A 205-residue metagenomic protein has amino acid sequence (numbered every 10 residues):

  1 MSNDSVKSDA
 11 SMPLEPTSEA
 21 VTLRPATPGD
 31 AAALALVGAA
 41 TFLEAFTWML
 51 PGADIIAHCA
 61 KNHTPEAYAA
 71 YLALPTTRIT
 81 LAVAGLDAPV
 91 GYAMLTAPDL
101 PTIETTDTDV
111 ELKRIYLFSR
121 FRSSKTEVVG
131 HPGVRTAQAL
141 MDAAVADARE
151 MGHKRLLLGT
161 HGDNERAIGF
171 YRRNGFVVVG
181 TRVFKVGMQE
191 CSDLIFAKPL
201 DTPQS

Functional and structural regions predicted by a protein language model:
M1-A20, Q204-S205: Eukaryotic N-terminal low-complexity, Ser/Thr- and Lys/Arg-rich leader segments that predominantly function as
S2-N3, S8, G29, A146 (+2 more regions): Intrinsic-disorder/low-complexity regions
K7, P16, P25-P28, L36-M49 (+5 more regions): Acetyl-CoA-dependent GNAT
L23-A26, L34, A144, L156 (+2 more regions): Hydrophobic packing within well-folded, soluble alpha/beta domains
T27-D30, N164: Acidic/polar helix N-cap motif
A31, R120-F121, I168, R173: Enrichment for repetitive, rod-forming helical segments
T80, T108-V110, K154-S205: C-terminal "cap" of GNAT-fold acetyltransferases
G91, H131-A137, G175, G180 (+1 more regions): Glycine-centered flexibility sites
